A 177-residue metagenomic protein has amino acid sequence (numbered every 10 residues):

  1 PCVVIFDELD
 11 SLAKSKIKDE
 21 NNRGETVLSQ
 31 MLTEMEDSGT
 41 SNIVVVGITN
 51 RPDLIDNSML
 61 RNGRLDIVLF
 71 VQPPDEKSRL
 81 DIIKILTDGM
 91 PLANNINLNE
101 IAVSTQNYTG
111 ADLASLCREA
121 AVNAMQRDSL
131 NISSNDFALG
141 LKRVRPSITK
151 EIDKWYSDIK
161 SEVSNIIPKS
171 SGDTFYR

Functional and structural regions predicted by a protein language model:
P1-Y108, A120: Walker A/P-loop NTP-binding motif of AAA+ ATPase domains
N97-C117, M125-R177: C-terminal engagement/docking regions of AAA+ P-loop ATPases
